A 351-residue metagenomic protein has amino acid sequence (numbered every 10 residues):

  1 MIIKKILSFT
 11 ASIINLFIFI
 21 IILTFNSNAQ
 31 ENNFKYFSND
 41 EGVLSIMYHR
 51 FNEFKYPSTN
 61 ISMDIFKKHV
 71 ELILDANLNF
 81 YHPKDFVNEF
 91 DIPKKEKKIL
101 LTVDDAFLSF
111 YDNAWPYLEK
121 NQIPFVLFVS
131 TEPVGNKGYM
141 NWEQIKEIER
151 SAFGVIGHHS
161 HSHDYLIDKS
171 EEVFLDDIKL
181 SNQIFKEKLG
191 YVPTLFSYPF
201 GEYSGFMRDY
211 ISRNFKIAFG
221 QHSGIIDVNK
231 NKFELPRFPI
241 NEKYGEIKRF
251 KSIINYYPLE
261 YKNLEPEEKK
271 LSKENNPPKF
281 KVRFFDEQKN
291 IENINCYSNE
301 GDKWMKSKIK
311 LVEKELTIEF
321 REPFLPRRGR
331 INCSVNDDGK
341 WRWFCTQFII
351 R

Functional and structural regions predicted by a protein language model:
M1-E96, P116-E143, P239-R351: Terminal accessory/targeting
E41-N60, A76, E89-I99, L108-N113 (+2 more regions): Metal-dependent polysaccharide deacetylase catalytic core of the NodB/CE4 family, i.e., the active-site-bearing domain
N79, V155, K216-I217: Conserved beta-strand segments of alpha/beta enzyme cores
D176-I178, F206-F219: Short, electropositive alpha-helical surface patch
K188-Y191, R213-S223: Catalytic-core region of carbohydrate-active enzymes that cleave or remodel glycosidic bonds
G224-V228: A ligand-binding cleft/hinge motif common to bilobed small-molecule-binding domains
